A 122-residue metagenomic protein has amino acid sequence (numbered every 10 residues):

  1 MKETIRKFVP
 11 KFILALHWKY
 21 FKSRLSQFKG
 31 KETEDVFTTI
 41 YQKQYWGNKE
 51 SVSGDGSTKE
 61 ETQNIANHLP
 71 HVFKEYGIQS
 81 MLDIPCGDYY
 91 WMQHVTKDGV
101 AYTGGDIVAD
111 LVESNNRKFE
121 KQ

Functional and structural regions predicted by a protein language model:
K2-Q122: Conserved N-terminal segment of class I S-adenosyl-L-methionine
